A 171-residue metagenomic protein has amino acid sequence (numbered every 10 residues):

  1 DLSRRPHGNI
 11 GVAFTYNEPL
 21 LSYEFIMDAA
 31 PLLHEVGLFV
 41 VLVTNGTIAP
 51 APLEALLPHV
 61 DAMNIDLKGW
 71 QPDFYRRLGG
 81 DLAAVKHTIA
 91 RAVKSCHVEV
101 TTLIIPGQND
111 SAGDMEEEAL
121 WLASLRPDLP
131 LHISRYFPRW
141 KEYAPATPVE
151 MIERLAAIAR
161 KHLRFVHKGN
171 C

Functional and structural regions predicted by a protein language model:
L2-T147, L155: Conserved AdoMet/S-adenosylmethionine-binding subsite of the radical SAM
G113, E153-C171: C-terminal accessory regions of radical SAM enzymes
